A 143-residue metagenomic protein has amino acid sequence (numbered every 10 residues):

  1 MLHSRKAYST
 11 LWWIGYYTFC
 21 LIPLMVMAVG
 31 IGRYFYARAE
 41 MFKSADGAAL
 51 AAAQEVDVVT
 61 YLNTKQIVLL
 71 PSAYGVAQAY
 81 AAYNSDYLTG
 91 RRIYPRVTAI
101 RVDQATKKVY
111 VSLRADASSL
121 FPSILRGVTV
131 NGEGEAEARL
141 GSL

Functional and structural regions predicted by a protein language model:
L2-V76: Alpha-helical assembly-interface signal, strongest on the long, hydrophobic N-terminal helix that forms
L2-Y8, R96-A105, A136-L143: Short secondary-structure transition/capping segments
A45, V111, G134-A136: Residue-level preference for non-acidic, small/hydrophobic
A49-S112: Short amphipathic secondary-structure patches
L113-S119: Generic short beta-strand segments
S119-L143: Low-complexity, S/T/G/P-rich flexible repeat/linker segments used as non-globular hinges and stalks within
